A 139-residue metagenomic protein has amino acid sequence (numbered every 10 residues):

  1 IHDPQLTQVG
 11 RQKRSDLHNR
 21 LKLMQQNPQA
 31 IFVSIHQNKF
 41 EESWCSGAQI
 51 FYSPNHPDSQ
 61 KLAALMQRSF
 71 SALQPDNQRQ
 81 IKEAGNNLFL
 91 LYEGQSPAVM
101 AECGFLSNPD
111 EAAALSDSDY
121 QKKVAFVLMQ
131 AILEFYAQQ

Functional and structural regions predicted by a protein language model:
I1-K61: Catalytic-core regions of hydrolytic enzymes
K13-R20, D58-L62, M66, E111 (+2 more regions): Stable alpha-helical elements in mature extracytoplasmic
K22, N27, S34, N38-E41 (+1 more regions): Active-site-adjacent mobile loop/cap segments within catalytic or ligand-binding domains
S46-I50, L65, Q95-S96, A114-S116: Short, glycine/charged-enriched secondary-structure capping and boundary segments
F51-N55, S69-A72, M100, S118-K122: Short, low-complexity, polar/charged sequence segments that are solvent-exposed and flexible
P57-A84: Active-site-adjacent substrate-binding region of metalloamidase/peptidase-like peptide-processing proteins
